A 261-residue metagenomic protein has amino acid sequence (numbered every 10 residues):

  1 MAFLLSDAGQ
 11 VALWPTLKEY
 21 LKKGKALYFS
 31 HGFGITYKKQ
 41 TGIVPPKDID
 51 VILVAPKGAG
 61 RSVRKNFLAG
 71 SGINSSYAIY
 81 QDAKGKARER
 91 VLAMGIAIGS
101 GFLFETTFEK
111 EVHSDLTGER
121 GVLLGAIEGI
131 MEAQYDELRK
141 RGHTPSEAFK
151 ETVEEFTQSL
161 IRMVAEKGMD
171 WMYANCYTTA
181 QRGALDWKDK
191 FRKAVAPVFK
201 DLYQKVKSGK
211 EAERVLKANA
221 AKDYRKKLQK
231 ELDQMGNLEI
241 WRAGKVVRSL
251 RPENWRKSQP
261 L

Functional and structural regions predicted by a protein language model:
M1-I43: Rossmann-fold NAD(P) dinucleotide-binding segment
L5, G9, A83, A126 (+2 more regions): Catalytic cores of large soluble enzymes that bind and process phosphate-bearing ligands
V11-T16, Y20, A133, Y173-T179: Short, basic, helix/turn surface patches
Y28-R120: Rossmann-fold dinucleotide-binding core
I35-Y37, G118-E119, L124-G125, A174 (+1 more regions): Generic structural "secondary-structure junction" signal
G85-K140, S146-V164: Active-site-proximal catalytic alpha-helix in oxidoreductases
K140-L261: NAD(P)-dependent Rossmann-like dehydrogenase/reductase catalytic/cofactor-binding core
